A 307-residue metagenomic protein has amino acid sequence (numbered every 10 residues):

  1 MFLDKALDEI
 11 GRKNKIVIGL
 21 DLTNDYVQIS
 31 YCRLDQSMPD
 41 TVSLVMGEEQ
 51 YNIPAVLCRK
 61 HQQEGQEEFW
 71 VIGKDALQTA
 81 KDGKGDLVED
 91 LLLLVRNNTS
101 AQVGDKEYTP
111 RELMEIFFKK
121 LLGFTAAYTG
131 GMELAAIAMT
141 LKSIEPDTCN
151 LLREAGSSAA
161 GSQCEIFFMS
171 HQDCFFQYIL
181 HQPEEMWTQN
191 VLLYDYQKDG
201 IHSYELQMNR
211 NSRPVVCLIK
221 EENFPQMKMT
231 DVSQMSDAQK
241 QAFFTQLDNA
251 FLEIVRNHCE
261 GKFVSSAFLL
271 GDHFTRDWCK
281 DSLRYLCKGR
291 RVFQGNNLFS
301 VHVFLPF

Functional and structural regions predicted by a protein language model:
M1-S100, S157, E165-Q177: Early-domain small/polar-rich strand-loop-helix modules and first-structured segments of the mature chain
G11-K13, G131-L134, M186-T188, V264: Short helix-loop-beta connector
R12-K13, G19-Y26, E185-H202, L206-N209 (+2 more regions): A short acidic Gly-Thr/Ser loop motif
D35-S37, A155-A159, M208-S212, S282-G289: A glycine- and small-aliphatic-rich helix-loop capping segment at beta-alpha/alpha-beta transitions that lines
V45-T140, P225-N257, V264: Conserved phosphate-binding loops in N-terminal lobes of ATP-dependent enzymes of the actin/Hsp70/sugar-kinase
I137-N150, L252-L286, R291, G295-N296: Glycine-rich phosphate-binding loops at beta-strand->alpha-helix junctions
M139, D147, E154-Q241: Small-residue (GG/TT-enriched) beta-loop-alpha framework at ligand/catalytic clefts
N296-L298, H302-F307: Acidic, glycine/GT-rich loop-and beta-edge segments that sit at the periphery of enzyme/chaperone cores
